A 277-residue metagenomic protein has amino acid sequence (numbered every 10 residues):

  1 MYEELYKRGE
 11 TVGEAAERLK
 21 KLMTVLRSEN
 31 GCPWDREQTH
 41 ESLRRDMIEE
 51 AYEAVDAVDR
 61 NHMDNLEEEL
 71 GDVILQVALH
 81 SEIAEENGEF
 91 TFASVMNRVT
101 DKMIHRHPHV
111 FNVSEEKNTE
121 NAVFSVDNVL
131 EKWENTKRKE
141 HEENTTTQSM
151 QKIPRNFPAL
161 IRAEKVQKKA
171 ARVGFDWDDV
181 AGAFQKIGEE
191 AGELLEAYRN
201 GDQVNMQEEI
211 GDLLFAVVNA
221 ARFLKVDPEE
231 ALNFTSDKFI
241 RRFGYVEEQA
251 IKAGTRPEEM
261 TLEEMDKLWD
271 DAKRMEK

Functional and structural regions predicted by a protein language model:
M1-E69, L75-I210, L214-K277: Flexible "arm" and connector segments at domain edges
